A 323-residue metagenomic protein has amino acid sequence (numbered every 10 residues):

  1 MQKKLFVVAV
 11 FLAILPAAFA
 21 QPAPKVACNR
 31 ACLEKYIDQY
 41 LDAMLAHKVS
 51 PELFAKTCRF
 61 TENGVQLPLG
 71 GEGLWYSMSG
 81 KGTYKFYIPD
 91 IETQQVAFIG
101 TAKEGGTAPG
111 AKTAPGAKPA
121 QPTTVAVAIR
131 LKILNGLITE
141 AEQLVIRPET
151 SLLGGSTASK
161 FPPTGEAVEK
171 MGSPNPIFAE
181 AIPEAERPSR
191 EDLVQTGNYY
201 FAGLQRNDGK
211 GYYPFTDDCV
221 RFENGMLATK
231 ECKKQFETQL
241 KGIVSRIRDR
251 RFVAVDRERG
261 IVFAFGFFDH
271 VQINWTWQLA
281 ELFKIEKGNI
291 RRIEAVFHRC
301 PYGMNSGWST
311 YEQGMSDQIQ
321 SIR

Functional and structural regions predicted by a protein language model:
M1-V7: Bacterial N-terminal signal peptides that target proteins for export
V7-A17: Bacterial N-terminal signal peptides
Q21-R323: C-terminal and inter-domain tail/linker signature
